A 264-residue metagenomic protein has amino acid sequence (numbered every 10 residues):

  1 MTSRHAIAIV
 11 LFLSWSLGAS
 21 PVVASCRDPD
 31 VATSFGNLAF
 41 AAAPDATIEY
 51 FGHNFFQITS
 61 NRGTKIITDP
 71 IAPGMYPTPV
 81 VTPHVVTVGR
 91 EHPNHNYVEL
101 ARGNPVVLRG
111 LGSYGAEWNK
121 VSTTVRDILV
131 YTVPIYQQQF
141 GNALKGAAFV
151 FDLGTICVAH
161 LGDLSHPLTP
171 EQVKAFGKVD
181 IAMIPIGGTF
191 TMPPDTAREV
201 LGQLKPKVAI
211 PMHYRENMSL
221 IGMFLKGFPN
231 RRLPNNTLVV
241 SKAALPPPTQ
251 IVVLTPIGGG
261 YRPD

Functional and structural regions predicted by a protein language model:
M1-I9: Bacterial N-terminal signal peptides that target proteins for export
A8-A19: Bacterial N-terminal signal peptides
V23-V81, P93, R109-G177, T189-M192 (+1 more regions): Core dinuclear metal-dependent hydrolase active-site scaffold
T78-V81, L100-N104, A175-K178, V200-K205: Short, conserved loop/helix-junction motifs that constitute active-site signature segments in enzyme catalytic cores
P83, D180-I184, G188, A197-P211: Proline-aspartate-enriched helix->loop->beta-strand connector
N94-H95, F190-T191, R215-S219: Short gly/pro/ser/thr-enriched loop/turn and capping motifs at secondary-structure boundaries
T196, G202-D264: Acidic/His-rich, metal-assisted hydrolase cores and their charged scaffolds
